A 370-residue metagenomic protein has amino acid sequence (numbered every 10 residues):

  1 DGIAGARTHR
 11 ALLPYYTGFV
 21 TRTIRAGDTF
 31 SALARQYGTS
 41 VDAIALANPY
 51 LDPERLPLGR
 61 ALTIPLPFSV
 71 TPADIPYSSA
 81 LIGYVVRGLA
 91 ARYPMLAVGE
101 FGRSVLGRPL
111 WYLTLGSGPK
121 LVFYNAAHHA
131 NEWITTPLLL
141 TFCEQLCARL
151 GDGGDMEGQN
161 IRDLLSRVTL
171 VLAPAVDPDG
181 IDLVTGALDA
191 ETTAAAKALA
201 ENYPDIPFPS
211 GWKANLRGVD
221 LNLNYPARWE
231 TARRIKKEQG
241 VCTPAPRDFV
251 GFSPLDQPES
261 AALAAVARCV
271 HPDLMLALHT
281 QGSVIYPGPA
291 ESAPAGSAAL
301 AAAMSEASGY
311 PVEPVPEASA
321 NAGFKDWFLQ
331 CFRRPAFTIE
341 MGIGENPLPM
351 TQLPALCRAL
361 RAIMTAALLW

Functional and structural regions predicted by a protein language model:
G2-A6, L13-G38, R60-L62, L66-S69: Primarily a LysM-type cell-wall glycan-binding module
A32, A43, T63-P109: Short glycine- and acidic-rich boundary segments immediately preceding or forming the N-terminal edge of structured
G107, E157-Q159, S319-D326: Alpha-helical scaffolding within the catalytic cores of extracellular/periplasmic polymer-degrading hydrolases
W111-K120, A127: Short beta-strand-to-loop junctions in surface cap/lid or active-site-entrance loops
P119, W133-P289, A293-P294, A302 (+1 more regions): Active-site/substrate-binding loop(s) of hydrolase catalytic cores
L263, C269, L274-A277, S283-A295 (+1 more regions): Active-site-adjacent mobile loop/cap segments within catalytic or ligand-binding domains
